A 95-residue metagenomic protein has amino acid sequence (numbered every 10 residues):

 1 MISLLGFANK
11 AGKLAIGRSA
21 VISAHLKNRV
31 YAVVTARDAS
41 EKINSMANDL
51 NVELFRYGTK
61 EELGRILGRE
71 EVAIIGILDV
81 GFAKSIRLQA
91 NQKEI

Functional and structural regions predicted by a protein language model:
M1-T35: N-terminal first-folded block
A8, N48, L67-E70: Short glycine-enriched loop/turn motifs at secondary-structure junctions
S23, E41-S45, R65, K84: Alpha-helical elements of the RecA-like P-loop NTPase motor core of helicases
L26-V52: N-terminal positively charged helical leader segments and presequences
Y31-A32, E53-F55, V72-I75: Structural motif
L50-E62: Active-site cofactor/substrate anionic-group-binding motifs, chiefly glycine- and Lys/Arg-rich phosphate-binding loops
E61-I95: C-terminal structural segments of small proteins and small subunits
